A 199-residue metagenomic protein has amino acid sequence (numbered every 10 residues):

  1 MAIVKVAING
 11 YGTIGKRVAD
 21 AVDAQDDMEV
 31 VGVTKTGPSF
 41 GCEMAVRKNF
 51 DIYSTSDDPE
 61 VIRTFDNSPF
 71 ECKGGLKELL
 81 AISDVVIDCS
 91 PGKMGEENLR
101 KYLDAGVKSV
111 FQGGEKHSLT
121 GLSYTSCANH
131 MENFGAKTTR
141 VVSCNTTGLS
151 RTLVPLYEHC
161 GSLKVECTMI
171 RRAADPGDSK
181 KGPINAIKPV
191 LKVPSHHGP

Functional and structural regions predicted by a protein language model:
A2-D178: N-terminal Rossmann-like NAD(P) cofactor-binding subdomain of oxidoreductases, focused on the glycine-rich
S179-P199: Charged docking surfaces used in two-component/phosphorelay signaling
